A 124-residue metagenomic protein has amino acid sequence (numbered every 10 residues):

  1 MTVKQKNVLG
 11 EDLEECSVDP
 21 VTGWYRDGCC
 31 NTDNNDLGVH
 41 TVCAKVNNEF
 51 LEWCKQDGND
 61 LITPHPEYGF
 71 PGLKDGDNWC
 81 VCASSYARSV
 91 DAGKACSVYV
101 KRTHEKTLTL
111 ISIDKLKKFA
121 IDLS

Functional and structural regions predicted by a protein language model:
M1-E49, A120-D122: Extended boundary segments
K45-D60: Short, basic/aromatic beta-hairpin or loop at an interaction surface
I62-G69: Short alpha-helix capping/helix-loop boundary micro-motifs
Y86-T109: Short, compositionally biased
H104-S124: Glycine- and charge-enriched low-complexity intrinsically disordered segments
